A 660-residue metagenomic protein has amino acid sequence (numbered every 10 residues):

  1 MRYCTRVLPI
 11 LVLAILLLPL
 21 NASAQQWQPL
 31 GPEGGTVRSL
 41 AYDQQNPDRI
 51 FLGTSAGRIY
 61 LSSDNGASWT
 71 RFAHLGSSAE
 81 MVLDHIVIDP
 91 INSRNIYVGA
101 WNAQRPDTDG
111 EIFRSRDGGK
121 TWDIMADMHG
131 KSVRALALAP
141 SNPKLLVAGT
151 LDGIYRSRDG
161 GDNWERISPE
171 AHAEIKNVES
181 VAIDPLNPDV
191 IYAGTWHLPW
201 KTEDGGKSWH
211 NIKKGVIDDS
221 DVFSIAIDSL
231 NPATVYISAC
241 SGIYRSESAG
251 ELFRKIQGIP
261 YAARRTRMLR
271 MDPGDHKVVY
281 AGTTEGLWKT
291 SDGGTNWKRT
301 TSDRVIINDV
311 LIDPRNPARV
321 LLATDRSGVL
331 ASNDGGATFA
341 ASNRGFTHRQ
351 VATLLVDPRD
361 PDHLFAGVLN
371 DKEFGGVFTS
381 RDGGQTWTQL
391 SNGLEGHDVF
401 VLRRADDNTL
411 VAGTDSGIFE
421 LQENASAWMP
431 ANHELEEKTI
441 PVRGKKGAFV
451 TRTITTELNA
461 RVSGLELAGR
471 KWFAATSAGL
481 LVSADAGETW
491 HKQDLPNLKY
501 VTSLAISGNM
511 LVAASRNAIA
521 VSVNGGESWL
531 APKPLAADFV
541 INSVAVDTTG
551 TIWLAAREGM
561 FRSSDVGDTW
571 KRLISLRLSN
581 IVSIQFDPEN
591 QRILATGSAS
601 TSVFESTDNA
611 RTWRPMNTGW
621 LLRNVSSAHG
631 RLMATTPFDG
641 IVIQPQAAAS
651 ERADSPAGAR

Functional and structural regions predicted by a protein language model:
C4, V12-I15, N21-R660: Extracellular glycan-interacting surfaces
